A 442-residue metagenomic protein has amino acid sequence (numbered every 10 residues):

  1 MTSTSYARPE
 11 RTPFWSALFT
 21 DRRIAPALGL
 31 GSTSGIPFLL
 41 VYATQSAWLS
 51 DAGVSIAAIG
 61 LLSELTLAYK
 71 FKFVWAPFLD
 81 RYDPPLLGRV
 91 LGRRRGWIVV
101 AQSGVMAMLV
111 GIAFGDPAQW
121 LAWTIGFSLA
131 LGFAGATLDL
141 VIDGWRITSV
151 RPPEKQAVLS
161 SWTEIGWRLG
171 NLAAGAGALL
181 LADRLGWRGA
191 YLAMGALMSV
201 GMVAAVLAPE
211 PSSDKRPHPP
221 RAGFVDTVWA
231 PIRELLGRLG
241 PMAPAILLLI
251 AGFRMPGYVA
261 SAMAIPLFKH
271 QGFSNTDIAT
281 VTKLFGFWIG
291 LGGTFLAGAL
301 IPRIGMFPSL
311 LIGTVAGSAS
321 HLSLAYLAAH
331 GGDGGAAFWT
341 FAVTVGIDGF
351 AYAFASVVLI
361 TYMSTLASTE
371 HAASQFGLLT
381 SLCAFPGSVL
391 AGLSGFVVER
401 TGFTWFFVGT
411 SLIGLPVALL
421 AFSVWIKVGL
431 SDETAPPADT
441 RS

Functional and structural regions predicted by a protein language model:
S5-D21, S212-I246: Juxtamembrane intracellular "pre-TM" segments in multi-pass secondary transporters
P9-Y69, A243-L249, F253-Q271, A279: Helix-loop boundary and gating motifs at the non-cytosolic
A68, K72-W75, V281-R303, G313 (+1 more regions): Transmembrane alpha-helices of Major Facilitator/SLC transporters
Y69-K72, A157-A182, T380-A391: Glycine-rich segments within core transmembrane alpha-helices of 12-TM secondary carriers
K72-V90, G292-P308, V398-E399: Helix-to-loop junctions at the C-terminal end of transmembrane segments in multipass secondary transporters
G96-A118, V315-G334: C-terminal ends and interior cores of transmembrane alpha-helices in multi-pass membrane transporters/permeases
V100-M106, G189-L207, W405-S423: Symmetry-related core transmembrane helices of the 12-TM Major Facilitator Superfamily/SLC fold
P308-L359: C-terminal transmembrane helical hairpin of 12-TM major facilitator-type secondary transporters
